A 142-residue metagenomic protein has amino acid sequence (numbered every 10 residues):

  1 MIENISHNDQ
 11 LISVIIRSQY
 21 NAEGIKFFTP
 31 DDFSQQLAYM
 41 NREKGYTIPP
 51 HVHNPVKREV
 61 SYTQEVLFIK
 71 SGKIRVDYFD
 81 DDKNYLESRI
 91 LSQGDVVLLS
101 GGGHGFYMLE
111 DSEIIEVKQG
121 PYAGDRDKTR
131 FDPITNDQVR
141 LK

Functional and structural regions predicted by a protein language model:
M1-N41, L141-K142: A short, N-terminal "cap"/entry segment at the start of jelly-roll beta-barrel domains of the cupin/DSBH fold
H7, G105-K142: Double-stranded beta-helix
Y39-S61: Conserved short histidine dyad/triad with adjacent acidic residue
E43, Y62-D77: Glycine- and acidic-residue-biased ligand/ion/polar-headgroup-sensing regions
P50, V76-D77, V97-L99, H104-L109 (+1 more regions): Short beta-strand His + acidic residue motifs that chelate non-heme Fe in jelly-roll/DSBH and cupin folds
V56-K57, D82-N84, E113, P121-A123: Short, surface-exposed beta-strand-loop junctions and turns on beta-sheet-rich folds
D80-G101: Short acidic-glycine-tyrosine-enriched beta hairpin
